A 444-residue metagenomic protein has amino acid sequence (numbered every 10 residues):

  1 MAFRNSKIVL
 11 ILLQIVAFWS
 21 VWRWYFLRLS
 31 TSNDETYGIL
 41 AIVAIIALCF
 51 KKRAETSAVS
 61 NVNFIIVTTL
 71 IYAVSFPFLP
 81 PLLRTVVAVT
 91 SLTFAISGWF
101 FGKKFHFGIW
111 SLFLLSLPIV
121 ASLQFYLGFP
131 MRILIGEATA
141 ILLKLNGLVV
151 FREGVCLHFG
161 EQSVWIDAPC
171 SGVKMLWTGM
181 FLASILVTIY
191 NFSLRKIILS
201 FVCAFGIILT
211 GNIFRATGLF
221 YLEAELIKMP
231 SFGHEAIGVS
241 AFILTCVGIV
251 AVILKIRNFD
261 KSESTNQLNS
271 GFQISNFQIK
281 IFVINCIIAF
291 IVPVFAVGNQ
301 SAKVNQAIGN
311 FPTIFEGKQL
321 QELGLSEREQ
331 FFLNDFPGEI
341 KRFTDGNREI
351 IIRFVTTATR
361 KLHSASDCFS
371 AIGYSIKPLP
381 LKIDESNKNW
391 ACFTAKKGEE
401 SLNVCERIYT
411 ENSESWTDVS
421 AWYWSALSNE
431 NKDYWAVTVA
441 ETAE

Functional and structural regions predicted by a protein language model:
M1-E444: Hydrophobic N-terminal alpha-helices or hydrophobic patches in metabolic proteins across all domains of life
